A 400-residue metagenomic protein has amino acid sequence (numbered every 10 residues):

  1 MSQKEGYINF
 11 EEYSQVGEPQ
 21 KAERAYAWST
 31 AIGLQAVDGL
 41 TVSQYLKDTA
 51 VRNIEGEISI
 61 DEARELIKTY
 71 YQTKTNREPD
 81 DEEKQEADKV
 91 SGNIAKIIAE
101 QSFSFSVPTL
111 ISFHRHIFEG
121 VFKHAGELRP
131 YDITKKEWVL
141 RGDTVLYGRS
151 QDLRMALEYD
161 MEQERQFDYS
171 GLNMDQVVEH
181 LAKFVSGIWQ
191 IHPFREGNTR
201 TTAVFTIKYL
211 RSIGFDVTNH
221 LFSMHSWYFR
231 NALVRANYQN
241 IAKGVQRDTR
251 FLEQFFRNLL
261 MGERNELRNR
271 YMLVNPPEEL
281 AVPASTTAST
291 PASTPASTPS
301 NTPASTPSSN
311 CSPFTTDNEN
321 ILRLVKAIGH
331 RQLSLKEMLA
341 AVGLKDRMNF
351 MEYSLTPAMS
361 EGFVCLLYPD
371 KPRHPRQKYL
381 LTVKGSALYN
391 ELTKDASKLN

Functional and structural regions predicted by a protein language model:
M1-N400: FIC/Doc superfamily catalytic core
